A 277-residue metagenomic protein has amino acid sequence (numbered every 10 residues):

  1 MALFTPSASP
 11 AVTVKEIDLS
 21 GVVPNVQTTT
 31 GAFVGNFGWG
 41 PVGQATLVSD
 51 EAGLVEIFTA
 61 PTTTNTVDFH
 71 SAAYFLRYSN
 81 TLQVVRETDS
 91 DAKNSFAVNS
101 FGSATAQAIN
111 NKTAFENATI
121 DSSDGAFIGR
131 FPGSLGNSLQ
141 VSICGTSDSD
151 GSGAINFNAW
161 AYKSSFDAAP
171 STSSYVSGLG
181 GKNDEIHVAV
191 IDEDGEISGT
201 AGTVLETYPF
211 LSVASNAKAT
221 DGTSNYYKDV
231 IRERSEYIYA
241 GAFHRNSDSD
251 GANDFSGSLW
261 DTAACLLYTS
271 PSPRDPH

Functional and structural regions predicted by a protein language model:
M1-S270, R274: Surface-exposed assembly/interface segments
